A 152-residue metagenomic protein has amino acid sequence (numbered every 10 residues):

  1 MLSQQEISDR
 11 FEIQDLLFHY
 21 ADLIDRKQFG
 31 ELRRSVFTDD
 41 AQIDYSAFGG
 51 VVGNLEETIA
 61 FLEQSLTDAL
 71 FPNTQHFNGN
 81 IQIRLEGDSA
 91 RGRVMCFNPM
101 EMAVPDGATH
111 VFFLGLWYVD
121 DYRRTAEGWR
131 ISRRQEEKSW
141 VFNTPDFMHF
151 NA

Functional and structural regions predicted by a protein language model:
M1-E31, S35: Short, low-complexity N-terminal intrinsically disordered segments enriched in polar/charged residues
S3, I7, G49-V52, T109: Charge-dense, low-complexity intrinsically disordered segments
E6, F18-H19, D44, A69 (+1 more regions): Residues at structural and domain junctions
D15, G53, W117: Short, well-structured alpha-helical interface segments that form or flank functional binding sites
F29-N98: A solvent-exposed, acidic/Ser-Thr-rich amphipathic alpha-helical stretch
T67-A152: A beta-strand edge to alpha-helix "cap/lid" segment located at domain peripheries
